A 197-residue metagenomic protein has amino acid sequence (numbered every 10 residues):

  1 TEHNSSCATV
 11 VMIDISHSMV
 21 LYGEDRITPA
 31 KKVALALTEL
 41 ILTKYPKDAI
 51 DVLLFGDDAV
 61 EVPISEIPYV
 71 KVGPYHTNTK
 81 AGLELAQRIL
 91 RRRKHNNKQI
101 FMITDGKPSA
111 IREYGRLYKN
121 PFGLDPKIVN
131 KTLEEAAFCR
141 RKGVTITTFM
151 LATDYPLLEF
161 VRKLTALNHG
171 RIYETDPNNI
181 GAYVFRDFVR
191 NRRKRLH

Functional and structural regions predicted by a protein language model:
T1-V10, H17-E24, K44-P46: Acidic, polar low-complexity linker/tail segments
V11, V52-L54, I100-M102, I146-M150: Structural beta-sheet core signal
D14, D105: Conserved acidic
V20, V60-I64, P108-E113, P156-L158 (+1 more regions): Switch/connector loops and helix/strand junctions flanking conserved nucleotide-binding motifs in nucleotide-processing
T28-Y45, V52-L53: An active-site-proximal "capping" alpha-helix that borders the catalytic cofactor pocket
I50, A59-V62, I67-M102, P108-I111 (+2 more regions): Von Willebrand factor
I67, T145-H197: Von Willebrand factor A/integrin I-like adhesion domains
V72-T77, G106-L167: VWA/integrin I-like adhesion module and closely mimicked acidic/polar interface patches used
